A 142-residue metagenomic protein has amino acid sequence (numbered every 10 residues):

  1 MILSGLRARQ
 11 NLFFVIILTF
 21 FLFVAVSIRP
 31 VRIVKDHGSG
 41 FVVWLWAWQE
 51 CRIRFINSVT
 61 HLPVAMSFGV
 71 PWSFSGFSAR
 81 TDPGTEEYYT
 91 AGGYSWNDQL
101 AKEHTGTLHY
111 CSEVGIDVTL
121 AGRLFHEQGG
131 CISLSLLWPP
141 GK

Functional and structural regions predicted by a protein language model:
M1-L6: N-terminal secretory signal peptides that target proteins for export/translocation
R7-Q10, F68: Intrinsically disordered, low-complexity Ser/Thr/Pro-rich tracts
N11-R29: Hydrophobic membrane-insertion alpha-helices, especially the h-region of bacterial N-terminal signal peptides
F13, R32, L45-W48, W96-D98 (+1 more regions): A short linear-motif detector with a strong N-terminal bias
T19, H37-S39, R52-R54, K102-H104 (+1 more regions): Residue-level detector of functional hotspots within protein domains
L22-V24, G40-L45, I56, K102-E113: Short linear motifs in intrinsically disordered
R32-T81: N-terminal secretory signal peptides
S73-K142: Mature, soluble, non-transmembrane domains
